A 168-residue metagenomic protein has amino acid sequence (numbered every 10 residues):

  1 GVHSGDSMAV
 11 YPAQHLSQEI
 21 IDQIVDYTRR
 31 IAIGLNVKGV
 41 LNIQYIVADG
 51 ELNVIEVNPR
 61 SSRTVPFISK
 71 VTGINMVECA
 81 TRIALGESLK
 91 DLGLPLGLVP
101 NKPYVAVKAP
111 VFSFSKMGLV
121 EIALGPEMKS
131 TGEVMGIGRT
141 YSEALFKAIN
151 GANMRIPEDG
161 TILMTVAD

Functional and structural regions predicted by a protein language model:
G1-A167: ATP-dependent carboxylate activation and anion-phosphoryl transfer catalytic cores that bind Mg-ATP to form
